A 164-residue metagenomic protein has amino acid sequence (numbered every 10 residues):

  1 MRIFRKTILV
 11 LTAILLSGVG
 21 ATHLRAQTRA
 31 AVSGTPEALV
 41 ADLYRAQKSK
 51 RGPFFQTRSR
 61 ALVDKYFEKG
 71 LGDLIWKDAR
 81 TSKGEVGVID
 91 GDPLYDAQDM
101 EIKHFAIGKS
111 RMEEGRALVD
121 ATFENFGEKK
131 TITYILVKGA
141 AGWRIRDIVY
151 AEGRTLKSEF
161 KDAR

Functional and structural regions predicted by a protein language model:
M1-L11, G20: Bacterial N-terminal signal peptides that target proteins for export
L16-L24: C-terminal segment of classical bacterial N-terminal signal peptides
L24-T57: Short, low-complexity N-terminal intrinsically disordered segments enriched in polar/charged residues
Q27, F67-E128: Surface-exposed, charged secondary-structure patches
E37-Y44, R60, G72, T133 (+1 more regions): Extracytoplasmic/secreted envelope proteins and their assembly/folding machinery, especially bacterial periplasmic
K48, G52, Q56-R80: Short, solvent-exposed secondary-structure junction/capping segments
R80, M112-R116, D120, N125-K129 (+2 more regions): Low-complexity, intrinsically disordered terminal/linker segments enriched in charged and Gly/Pro repeats
I135-V137: Short beta-strand edge segments in extracellular beta-sheet folds
